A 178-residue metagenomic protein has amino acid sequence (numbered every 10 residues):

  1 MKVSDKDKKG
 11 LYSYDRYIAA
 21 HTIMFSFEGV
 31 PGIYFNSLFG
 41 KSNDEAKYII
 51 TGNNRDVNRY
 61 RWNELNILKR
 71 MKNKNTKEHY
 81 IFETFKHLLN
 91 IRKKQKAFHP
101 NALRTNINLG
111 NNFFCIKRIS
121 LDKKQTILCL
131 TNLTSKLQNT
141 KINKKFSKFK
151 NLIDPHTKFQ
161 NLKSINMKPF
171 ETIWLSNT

Functional and structural regions predicted by a protein language model:
M1-I127, S135-L137: Loop/helix patches that line or flank the sugar-binding groove of alpha-linked glycan CAZymes
I33-Y34, L128-T131, N151, S176: Conserved active-site loop/cleft motifs that coordinate metal ions or position small ligands
I127, N139, L162-S164: Well-ordered beta-strand positions in beta-sheet-rich domains
T131-S147: Surface-exposed beta-strand/loop patches in extracellular or lumenal glycoproteins
S147-H156: Short aromatic-acidic-glycine turn motif
N161-T178: C-terminal beta-strand-rich structural cap/linker in extracellular carbohydrate-active enzymes
